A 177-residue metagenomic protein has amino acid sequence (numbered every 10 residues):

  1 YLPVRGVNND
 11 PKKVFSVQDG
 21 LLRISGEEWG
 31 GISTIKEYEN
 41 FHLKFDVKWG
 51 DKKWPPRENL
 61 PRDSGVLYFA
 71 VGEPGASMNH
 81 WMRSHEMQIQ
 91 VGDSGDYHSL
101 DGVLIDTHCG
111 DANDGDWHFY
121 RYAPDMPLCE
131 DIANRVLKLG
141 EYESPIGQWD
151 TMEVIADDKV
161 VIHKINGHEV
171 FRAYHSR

Functional and structural regions predicted by a protein language model:
Y1-R177: Carbohydrate-interacting regions of secretory-pathway proteins
